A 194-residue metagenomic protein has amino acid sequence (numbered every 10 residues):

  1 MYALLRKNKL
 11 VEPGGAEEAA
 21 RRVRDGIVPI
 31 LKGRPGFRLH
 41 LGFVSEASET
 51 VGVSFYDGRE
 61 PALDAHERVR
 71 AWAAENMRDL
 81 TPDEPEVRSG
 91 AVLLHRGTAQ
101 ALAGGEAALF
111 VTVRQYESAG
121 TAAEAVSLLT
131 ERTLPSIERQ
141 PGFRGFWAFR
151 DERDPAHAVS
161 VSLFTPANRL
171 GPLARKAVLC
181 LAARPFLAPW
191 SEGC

Functional and structural regions predicted by a protein language model:
M1-V51, D57-C194: Short S/T/G/P-rich N-terminal loop/turn motif that feeds into the first structured element of a domain
